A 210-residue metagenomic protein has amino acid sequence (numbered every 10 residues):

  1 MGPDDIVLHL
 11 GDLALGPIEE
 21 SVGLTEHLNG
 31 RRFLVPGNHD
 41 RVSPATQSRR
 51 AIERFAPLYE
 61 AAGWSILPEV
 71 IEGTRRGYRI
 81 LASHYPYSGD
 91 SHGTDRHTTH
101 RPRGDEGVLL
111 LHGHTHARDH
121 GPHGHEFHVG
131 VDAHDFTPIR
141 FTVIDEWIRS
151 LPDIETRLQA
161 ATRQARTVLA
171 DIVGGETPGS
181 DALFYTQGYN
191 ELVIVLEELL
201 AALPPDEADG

Functional and structural regions predicted by a protein language model:
M1-V70: Core catalytic region of metal-dependent phosphoesterases/phosphodiesterases, especially metallo-beta-lactamase-like
G2, V22-N29, P102-D105, G121-P122 (+1 more regions): Alpha-helix C-terminal capping segments
A56-E155: Conserved beta-sheet core of the metallophosphoesterase superfamily
R157-P178: N-terminal acidic leader/helix
A160-R163, E197-G210: Short, charged, intrinsically disordered terminal tails
V173, V193-L196, L200: Short alpha-helix boundary/capping elements
V173-F184, A208: Charged, low-complexity interaction regions
F184-Q187, E191, E198: Alpha-helical coiled-coil heptad-register detector
